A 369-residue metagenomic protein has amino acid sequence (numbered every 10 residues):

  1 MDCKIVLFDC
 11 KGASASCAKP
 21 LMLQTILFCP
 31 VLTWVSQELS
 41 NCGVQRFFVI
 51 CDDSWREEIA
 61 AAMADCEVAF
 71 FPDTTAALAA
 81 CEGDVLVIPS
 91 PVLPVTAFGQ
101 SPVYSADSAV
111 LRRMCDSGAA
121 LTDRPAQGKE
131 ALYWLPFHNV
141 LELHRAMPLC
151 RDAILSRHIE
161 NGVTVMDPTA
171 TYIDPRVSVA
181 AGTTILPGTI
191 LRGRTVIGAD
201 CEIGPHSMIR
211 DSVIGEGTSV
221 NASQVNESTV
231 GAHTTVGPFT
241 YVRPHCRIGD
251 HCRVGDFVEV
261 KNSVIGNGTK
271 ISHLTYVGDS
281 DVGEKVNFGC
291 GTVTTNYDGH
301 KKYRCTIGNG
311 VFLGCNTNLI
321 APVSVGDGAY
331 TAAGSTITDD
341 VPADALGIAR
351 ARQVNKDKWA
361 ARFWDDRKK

Functional and structural regions predicted by a protein language model:
M1-T169, P175-R176, G182, A343-A345 (+1 more regions): Terminal amphipathic alpha-helical/low-complexity segments used for targeting or macromolecular assembly
T164-A349, Q353-V354: Structural signal for interior beta-strand "rungs" in well-ordered beta-sheet cores of soluble enzyme domains
